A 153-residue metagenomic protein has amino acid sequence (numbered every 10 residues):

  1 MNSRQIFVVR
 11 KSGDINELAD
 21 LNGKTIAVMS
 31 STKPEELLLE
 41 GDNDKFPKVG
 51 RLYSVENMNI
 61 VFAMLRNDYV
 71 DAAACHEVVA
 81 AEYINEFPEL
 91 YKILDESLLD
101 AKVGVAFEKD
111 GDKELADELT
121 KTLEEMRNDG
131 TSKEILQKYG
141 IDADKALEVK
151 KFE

Functional and structural regions predicted by a protein language model:
M1-K48, D110-D112: A conserved helix-loop-strand patch within extracytoplasmic ligand-binding domains of the periplasmic binding
M1-V9, A81, N85-K121, D142-E153: Periplasmic-binding protein-like
N2, N16, K33, N59-I60 (+3 more regions): Short alpha-helical
I6-V8, I26-M29, Y53-S54, A72-C75 (+1 more regions): Structural recognition of the beta-strand scaffold that forms the well-ordered cores of secreted hydrolase catalytic
S12-I15, K24-K33, A81, V105-D144: Extended ligand-binding regions for polar small-molecule ligands
G13, L52-A63, N67, A101: Short helix-initiation/N-cap motifs at beta->coil->alpha
P34-V55, I84-P88, Q137: Ligand-binding cleft/hinge of the Venus flytrap
L37-G41, A63-L99: A ligand-binding cleft/hinge motif common to bilobed small-molecule-binding domains
